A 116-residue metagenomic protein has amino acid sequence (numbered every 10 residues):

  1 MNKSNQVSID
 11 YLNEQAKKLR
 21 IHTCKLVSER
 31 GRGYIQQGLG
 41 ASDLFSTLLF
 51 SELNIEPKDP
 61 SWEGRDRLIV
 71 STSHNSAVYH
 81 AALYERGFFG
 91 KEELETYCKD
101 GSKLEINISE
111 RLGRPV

Functional and structural regions predicted by a protein language model:
M1-L19: N-terminal hydrophobic or amphipathic helices/low-complexity stretches enriched in small/hydrophobic/Pro/Gly
K3-V7, S28-E29, V116: Short coil/turn segments at secondary-structure junctions
L12, L26, L39-V116: Cofactor-binding active-site loop characterized by glycine-rich and histidine/acidic residues
A16-R32: N-terminal capping segment at the start of a domain
R32-L39: Structural motif
